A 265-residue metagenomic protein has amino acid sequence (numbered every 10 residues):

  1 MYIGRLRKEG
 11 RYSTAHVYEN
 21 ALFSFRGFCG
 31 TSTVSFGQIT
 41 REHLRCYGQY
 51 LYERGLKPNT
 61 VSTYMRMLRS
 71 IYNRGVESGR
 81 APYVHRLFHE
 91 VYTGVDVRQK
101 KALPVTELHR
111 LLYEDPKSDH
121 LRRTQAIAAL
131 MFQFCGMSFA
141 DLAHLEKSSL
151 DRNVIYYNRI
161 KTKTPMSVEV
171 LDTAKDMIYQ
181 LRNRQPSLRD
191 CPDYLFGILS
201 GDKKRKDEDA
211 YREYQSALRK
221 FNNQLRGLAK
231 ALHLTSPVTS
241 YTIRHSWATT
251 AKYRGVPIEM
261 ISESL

Functional and structural regions predicted by a protein language model:
M1-R54: Basic/aromatic-enriched alpha-helical hairpins
S24-G27, G37, E53-L87, C135: N-terminal DNA-binding recognition helix of tyrosine site-specific recombinases/integrases
N73-P82, M131-R152, E259: Short, charged phosphate-coordinating catalytic segments
H85-F139, A143: Basic, Lys/Arg- and aromatic-enriched nucleic-acid-binding interface segment
L108, L171-T235: Active-site/catalytic core of tyrosine-dependent DNA strand-transfer enzymes
P116-S118, Y156-E169, E208-A217, T235-T242: Short, contiguous acidic/charged loop-to-helix segments that flank catalytic cores in large enzymes
K117, E213, N222-E263: Short, basic (Lys/Arg/His-rich) helix/loop patches that form interaction surfaces in the mid-to-C-terminal regions
H144-N183: Conserved tyrosine-mediated DNA breakage-rejoining catalytic core shared by Y-recombinases
